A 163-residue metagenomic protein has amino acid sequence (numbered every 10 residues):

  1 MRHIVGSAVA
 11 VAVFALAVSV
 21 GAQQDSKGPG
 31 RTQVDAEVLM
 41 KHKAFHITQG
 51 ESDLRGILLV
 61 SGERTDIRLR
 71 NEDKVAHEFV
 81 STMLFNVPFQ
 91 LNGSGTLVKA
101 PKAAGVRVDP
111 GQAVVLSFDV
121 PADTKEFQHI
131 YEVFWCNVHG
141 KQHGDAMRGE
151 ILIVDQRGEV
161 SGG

Functional and structural regions predicted by a protein language model:
M1-V9: Bacterial N-terminal signal peptides that target proteins for export
A8-A17: Bacterial N-terminal signal peptides
P29-R64: N-terminal edge beta-strand
G30, P101-G163: Extracellular/periplasmic metallocenter environments
K41-K43, R64, E72-K74, T82-F85 (+3 more regions): Solvent-exposed coil/turn segments that connect beta secondary-structure elements in extracytoplasmic/periplasmic
L54-V80, V114-E132: Beta-strand cores of secreted/periplasmic/IMS beta-sandwich domains, seen most often in copper-related folds
F85-T96: Short aromatic-acidic-glycine turn motif
